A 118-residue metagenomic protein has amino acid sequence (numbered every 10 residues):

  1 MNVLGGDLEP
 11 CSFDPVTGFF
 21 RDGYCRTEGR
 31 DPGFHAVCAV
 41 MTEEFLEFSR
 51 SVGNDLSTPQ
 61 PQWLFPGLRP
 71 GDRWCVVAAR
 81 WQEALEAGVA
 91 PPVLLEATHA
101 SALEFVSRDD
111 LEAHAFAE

Functional and structural regions predicted by a protein language model:
M1-E44, A115-A117: Extended boundary segments
V40-D55: Short, basic/aromatic beta-hairpin or loop at an interaction surface
S57-L64: Short alpha-helix capping/helix-loop boundary micro-motifs
W81-E104: Short, compositionally biased
H99-E118: Glycine- and charge-enriched low-complexity intrinsically disordered segments
